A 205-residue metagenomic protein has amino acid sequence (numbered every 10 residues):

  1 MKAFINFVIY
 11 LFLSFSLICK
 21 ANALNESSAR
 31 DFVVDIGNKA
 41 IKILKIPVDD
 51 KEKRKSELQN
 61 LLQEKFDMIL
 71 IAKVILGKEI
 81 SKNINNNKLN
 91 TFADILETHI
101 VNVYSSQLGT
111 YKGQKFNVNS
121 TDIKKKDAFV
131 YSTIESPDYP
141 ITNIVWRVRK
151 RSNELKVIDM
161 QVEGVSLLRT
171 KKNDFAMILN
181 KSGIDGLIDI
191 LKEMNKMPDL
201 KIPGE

Functional and structural regions predicted by a protein language model:
M1-V8: Bacterial N-terminal signal peptides that target proteins for export
V8-S16: Bacterial N-terminal signal peptides
C19-N25: Boundary at the C-terminal end of the N-terminal hydrophobic targeting segment
E26-Q107: Early exported N-terminus immediately downstream of N-terminal targeting peptides
K42, I46-D49, K53, N86-N87 (+7 more regions): Surface-exposed, polar/charged faces of alpha-helical domains in mature secreted/periplasmic/lumenal proteins
N102-T142, M194-E205: Surface-exposed, charged secondary-structure patches
N143-R169: Short beta-strand edge/turn micro-motifs at domain boundaries
V162-E205: Low-complexity, intrinsically disordered terminal/linker segments enriched in charged and Gly/Pro repeats
